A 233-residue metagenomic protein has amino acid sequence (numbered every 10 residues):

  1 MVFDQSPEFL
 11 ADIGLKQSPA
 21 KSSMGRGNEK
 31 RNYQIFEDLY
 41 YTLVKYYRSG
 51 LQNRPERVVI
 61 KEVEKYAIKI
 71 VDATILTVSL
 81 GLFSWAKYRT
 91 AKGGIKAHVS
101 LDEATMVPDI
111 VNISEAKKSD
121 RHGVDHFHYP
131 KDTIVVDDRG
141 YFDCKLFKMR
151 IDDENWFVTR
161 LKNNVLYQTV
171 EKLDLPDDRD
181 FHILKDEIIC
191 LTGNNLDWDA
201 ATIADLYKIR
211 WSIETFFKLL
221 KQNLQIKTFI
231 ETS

Functional and structural regions predicted by a protein language model:
M1-I13: DNA-recognition alpha helix
V2, D38-L39, I60-A67, V71-G81 (+1 more regions): Single, function-defining residue in the core of a domain
Q5, Q17, Q34, Q52 (+2 more regions): Residue-identity detector for glutamine
S6, R31-N32, P176: Generic structural signal for alpha-helix starts
G14-S84: Active-site- or DNA-interface-adjacent structural scaffold in DNA-acting proteins
